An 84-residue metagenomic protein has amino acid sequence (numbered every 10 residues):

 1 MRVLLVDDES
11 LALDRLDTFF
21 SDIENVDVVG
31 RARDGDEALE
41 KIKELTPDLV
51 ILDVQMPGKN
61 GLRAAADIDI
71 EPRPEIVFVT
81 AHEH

Functional and structural regions predicted by a protein language model:
D7, D53: Active-site residues of response regulator receiver
S10-G30: Two-component/phosphorelay signaling modules centered on CheY-like receiver
D17, R31-L49: Acidic, metal-coordinating helix/loop segments flanking the phosphotransfer/catalytic sites of two-component signaling
D34-E37, G58-R63: Acidic catalytic/metal-coordinating carboxylates
T46-D48, E71-E75: His-Asp phosphorelay/catalytic-motif detector in bacterial-type signaling
D48, V54-Q55: The short loop immediately C-terminal to the conserved phospho-acceptor aspartate in CheY-like receiver
Q55, A66, R73-E83: A short, hydrophobic beta-strand element within the central beta-sheet of small alpha/beta folds
